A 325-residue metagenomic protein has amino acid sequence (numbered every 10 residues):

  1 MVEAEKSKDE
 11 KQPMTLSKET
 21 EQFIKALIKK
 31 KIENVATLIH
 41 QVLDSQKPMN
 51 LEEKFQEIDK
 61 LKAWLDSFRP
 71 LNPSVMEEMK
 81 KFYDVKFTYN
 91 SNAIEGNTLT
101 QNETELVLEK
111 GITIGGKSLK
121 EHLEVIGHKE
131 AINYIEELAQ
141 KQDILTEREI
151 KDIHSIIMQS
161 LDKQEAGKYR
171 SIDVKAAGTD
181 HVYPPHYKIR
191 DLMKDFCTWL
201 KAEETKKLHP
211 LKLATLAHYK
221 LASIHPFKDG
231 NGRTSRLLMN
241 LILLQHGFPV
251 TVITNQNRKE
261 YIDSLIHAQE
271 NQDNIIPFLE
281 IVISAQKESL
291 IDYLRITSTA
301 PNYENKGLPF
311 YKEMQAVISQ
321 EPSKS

Functional and structural regions predicted by a protein language model:
M1-D229, R233-S325: FIC/Doc superfamily catalytic core
